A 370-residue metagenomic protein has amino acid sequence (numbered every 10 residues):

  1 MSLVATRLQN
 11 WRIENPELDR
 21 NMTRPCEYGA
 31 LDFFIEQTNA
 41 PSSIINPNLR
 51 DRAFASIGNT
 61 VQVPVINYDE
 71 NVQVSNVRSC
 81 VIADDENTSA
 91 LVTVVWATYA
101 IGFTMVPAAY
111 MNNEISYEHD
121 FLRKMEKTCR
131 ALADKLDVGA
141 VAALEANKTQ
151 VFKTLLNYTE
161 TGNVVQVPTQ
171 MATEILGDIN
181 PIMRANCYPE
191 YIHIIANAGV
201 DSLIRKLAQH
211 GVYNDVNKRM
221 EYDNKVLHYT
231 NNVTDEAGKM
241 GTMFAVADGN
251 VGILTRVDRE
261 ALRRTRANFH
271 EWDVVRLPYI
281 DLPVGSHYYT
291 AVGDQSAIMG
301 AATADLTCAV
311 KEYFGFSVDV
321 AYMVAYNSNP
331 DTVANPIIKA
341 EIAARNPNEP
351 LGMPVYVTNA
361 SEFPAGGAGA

Functional and structural regions predicted by a protein language model:
M1-P47, A365-A370: N-terminal alpha-helical "arm" segments
S2-R12, V167-Q170, R205-A370: Sequence/fold signature of self-assembling virion shell proteins
C26-E27, L31, I35-N39, C129 (+5 more regions): Hydrophobic/aromatic-lined pockets within catalytic cores
D32-G102: Assembly/oligomerization interface modules of large self-assembling protein complexes
D84-S116, N359-P364: Short acidic, glycine/tyrosine-flanked loop/strand segments centered on an H-E-D-like triad
G102-M125, A143-N163, C308-N348: Short acidic, glycine/Ser/Thr-rich loop/turn "cap" segments at secondary-structure junctions
M111-A185, P350-A370: Alpha-helical scaffold segments that mediate packing/assembly in large oligomeric complexes
T149-V233: Extended, solvent-exposed, turn-rich assembly/linker loops in the middle of proteins
